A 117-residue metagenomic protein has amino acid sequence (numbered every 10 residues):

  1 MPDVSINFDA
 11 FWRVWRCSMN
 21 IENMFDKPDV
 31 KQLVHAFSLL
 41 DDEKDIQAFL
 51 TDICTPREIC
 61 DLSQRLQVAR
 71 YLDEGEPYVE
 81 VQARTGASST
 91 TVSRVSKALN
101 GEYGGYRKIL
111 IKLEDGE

Functional and structural regions predicted by a protein language model:
M1-L40: General nucleic-acid-binding
L40-K44, P56, G75: Residues at alpha-helix boundaries and the short loops/turns that link adjacent helices
D45-Q64: Short, Lys/Arg-enriched anionic-surface-contact patches
L62-E76: Short, amphipathic alpha-helical "recognition" segments used to contact nucleic acids or chromatin
E80-T85, V92: Short alpha-helical "recognition helix" segments of helix-turn-helix
S96-L110: Short, solvent-exposed alpha-helical "recognition" segments
I109-E117: Intrinsically disordered, low-complexity basic tails/linkers immediately adjacent to helix-turn-helix/homeobox/MYB/SANT
